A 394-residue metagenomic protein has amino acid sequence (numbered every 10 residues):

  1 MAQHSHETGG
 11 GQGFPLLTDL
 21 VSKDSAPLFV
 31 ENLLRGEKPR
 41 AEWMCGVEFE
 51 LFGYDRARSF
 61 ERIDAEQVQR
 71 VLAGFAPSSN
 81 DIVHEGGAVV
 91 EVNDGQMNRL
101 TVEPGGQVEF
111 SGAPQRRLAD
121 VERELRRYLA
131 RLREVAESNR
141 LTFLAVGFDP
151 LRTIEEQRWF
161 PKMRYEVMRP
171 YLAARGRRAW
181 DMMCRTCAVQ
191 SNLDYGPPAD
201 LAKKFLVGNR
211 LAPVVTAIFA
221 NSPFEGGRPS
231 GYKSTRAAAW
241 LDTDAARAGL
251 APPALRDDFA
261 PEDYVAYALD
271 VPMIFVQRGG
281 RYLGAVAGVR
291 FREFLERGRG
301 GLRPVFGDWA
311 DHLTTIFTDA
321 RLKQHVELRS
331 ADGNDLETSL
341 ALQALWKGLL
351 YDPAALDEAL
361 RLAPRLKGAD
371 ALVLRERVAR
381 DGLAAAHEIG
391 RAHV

Functional and structural regions predicted by a protein language model:
A2-R177, R185, A220, T338 (+3 more regions): Terminal catalytic/cofactor-binding subdomain
P39, R116-D120, E124, N192-G196 (+3 more regions): Conserved aromatic-histidine-acidic binding/catalytic patches
E50-F52, Q190-N192, E327-R329: Structured core elements
Y54-R56, A113, D194-G196, A331 (+1 more regions): Solvent-exposed residues in well-ordered beta-strands and their adjoining turns, especially edge/terminal strands
E137, F143-L144, F148-R321: Loop-rich catalytic cores of soluble enzymes, especially ATP-dependent carboxylate-amine ligases and other
L283-D370: Long, well-ordered mid-to-C-terminal structural blocks that present hydrophobic/aromatic surfaces
E388-G390: Short, compositionally biased segments
A392-V394: Conserved small/polar residues in nucleotide/adenosyl-binding loops
